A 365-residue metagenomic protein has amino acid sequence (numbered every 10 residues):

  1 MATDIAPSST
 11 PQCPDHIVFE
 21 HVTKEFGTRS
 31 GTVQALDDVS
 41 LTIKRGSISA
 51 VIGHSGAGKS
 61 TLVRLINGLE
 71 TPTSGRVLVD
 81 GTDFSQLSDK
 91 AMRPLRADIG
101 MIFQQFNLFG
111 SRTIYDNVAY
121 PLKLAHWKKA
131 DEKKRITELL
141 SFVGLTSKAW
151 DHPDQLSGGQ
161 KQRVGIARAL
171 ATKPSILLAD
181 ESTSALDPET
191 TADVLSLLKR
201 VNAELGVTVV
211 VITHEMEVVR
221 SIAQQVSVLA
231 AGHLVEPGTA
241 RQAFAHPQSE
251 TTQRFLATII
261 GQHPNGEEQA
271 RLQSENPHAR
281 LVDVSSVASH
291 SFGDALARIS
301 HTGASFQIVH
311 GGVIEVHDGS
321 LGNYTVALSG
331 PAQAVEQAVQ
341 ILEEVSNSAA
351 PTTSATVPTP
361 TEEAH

Functional and structural regions predicted by a protein language model:
T28-V33, F84-G100, L124-K129, A243-P247: ABC ATPase NBD coupling module
N67: Helix-to-loop junction immediately C-terminal to a conserved catalytic motif
H152-L156, Q160: Conserved ABC ATPase signature
A171-S175: A short, proline-enriched helix->beta-strand linker immediately N-terminal to the Walker B motif in ABC-type P-loop
V219-S221: A short, surface-exposed alpha-helical micro-motif characterized by mixed small hydrophobic and charged/polar residues
P237-G238, H246: ABC ATPase "signature
